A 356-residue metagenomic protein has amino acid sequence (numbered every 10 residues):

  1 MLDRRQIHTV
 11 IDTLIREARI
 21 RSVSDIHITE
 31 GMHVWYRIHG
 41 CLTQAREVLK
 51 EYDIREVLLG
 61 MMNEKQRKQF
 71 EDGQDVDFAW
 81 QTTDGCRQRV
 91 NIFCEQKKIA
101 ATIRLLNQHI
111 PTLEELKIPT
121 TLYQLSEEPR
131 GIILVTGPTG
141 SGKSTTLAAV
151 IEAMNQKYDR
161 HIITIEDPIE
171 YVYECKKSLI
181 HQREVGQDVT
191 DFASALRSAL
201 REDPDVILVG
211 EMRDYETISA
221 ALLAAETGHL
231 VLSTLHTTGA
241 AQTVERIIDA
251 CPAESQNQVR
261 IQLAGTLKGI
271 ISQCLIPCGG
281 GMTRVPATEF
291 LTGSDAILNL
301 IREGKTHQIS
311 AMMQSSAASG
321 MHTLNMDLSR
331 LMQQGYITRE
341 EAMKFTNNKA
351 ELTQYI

Functional and structural regions predicted by a protein language model:
M1-I356: Short, flexible helix-loop junctions that flank or precede catalytic/ligand sites
